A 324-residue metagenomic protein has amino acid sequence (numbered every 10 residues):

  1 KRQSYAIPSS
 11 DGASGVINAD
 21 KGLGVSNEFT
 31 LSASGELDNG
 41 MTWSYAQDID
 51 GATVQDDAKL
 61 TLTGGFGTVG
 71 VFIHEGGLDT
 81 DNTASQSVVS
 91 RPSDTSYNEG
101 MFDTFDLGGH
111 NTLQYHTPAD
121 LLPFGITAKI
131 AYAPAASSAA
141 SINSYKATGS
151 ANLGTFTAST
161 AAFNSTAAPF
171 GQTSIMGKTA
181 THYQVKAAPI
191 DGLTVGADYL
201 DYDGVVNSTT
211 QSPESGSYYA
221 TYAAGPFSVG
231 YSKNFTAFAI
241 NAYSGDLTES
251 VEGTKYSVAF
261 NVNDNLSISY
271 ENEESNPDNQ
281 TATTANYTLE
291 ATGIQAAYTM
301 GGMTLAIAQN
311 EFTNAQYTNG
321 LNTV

Functional and structural regions predicted by a protein language model:
K1-V324: Outer-membrane beta-barrel proteins
